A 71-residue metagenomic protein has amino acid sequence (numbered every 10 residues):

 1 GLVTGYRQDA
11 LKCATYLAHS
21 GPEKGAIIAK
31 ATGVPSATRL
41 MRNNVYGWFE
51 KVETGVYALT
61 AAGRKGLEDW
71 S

Functional and structural regions predicted by a protein language model:
G1-K12, K65, S71: Short alpha-helical segments that sit at the start of domains
C13-S20: Short amphipathic alpha-helical elements of helix-turn-helix/winged-helix folds
G21-G33: Short acidic, hydrophobic short linear motifs in intrinsically disordered regions
E23-G25, R39, E50: Beta-strand-enriched, solvent-exposed domains that form extended recognition/catalytic surfaces
K30-V45: Short amphipathic alpha-helical interaction segments
M41, V45-G55: A short, conserved structural fragment
T54-K65: Accessory beta->alpha helical hairpin/"wing" motif in late/C-terminal subdomains of nucleic-acid enzymes
